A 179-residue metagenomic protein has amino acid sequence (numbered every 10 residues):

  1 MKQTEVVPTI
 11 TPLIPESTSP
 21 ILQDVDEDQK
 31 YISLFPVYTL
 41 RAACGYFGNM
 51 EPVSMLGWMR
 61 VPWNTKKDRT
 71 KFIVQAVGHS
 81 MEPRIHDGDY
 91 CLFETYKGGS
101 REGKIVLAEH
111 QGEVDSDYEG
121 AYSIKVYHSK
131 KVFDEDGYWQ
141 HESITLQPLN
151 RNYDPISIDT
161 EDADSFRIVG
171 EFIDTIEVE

Functional and structural regions predicted by a protein language model:
M1-Q23: Helix-turn-helix-like N-terminal two-helix hairpins of bacterial/phage DNA-binding regulators
E16-S17, I32, G57-V61: Signature of the catalytic double-stranded beta-helix
I21, M59-V61, L92-F93: Glycine-rich, charged/polar anion/phosphate-binding loops that engage phosphate groups from diverse ligands
V25-Q29, W63-K66: Short secondary-structure boundary/capping segments within folded domains
K30-F35, F72: Short structural boundary motif marking the start of a folded domain
T39-Q75: Short beta-strand/loop turn elements enriched in aromatics
N64-E179: Acidic/glycine-rich C-terminal interaction modules and beta/coil loop segments that lie outside canonical DNA-binding
